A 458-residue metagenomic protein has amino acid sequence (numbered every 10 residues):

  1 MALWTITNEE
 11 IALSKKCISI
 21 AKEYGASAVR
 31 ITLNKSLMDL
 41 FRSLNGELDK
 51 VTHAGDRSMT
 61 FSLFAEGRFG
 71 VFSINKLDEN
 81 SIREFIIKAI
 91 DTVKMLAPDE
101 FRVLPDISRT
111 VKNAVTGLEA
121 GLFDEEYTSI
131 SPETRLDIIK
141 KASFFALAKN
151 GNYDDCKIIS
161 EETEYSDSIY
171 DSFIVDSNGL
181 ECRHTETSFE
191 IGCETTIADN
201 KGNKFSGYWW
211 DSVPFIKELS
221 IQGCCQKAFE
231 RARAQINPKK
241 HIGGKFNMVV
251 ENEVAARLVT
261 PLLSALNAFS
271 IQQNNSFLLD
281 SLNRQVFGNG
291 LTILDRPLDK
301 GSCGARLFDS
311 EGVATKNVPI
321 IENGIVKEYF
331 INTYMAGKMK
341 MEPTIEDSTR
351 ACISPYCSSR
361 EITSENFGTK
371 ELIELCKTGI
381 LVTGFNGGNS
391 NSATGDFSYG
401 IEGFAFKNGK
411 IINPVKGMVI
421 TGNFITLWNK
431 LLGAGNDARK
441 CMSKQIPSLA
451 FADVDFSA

Functional and structural regions predicted by a protein language model:
M1-R306, S310, E322-I325, N408-K410 (+2 more regions): Active-site bordering "gate/hinge" segments that shape substrate access to catalytic or cofactor-binding pockets
S281-A458: Dual-mode signal for accessory low-complexity, basic/Gly-rich regions
